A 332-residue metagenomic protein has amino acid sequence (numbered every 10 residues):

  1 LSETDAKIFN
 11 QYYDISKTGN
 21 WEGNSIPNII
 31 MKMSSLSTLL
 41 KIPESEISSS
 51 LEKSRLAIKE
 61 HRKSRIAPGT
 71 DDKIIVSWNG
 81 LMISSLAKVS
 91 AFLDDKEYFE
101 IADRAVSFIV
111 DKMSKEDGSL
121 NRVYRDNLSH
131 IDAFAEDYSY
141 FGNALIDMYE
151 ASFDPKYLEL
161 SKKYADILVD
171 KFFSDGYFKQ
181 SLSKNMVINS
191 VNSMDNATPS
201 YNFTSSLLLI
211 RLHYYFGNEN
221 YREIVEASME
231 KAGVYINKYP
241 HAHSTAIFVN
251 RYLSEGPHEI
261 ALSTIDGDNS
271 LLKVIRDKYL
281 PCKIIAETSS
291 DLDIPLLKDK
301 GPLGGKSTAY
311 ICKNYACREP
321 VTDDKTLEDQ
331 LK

Functional and structural regions predicted by a protein language model:
L1-K332: Glycan-recognition and catalytic cores of secretory/periplasmic carbohydrate-active enzymes
